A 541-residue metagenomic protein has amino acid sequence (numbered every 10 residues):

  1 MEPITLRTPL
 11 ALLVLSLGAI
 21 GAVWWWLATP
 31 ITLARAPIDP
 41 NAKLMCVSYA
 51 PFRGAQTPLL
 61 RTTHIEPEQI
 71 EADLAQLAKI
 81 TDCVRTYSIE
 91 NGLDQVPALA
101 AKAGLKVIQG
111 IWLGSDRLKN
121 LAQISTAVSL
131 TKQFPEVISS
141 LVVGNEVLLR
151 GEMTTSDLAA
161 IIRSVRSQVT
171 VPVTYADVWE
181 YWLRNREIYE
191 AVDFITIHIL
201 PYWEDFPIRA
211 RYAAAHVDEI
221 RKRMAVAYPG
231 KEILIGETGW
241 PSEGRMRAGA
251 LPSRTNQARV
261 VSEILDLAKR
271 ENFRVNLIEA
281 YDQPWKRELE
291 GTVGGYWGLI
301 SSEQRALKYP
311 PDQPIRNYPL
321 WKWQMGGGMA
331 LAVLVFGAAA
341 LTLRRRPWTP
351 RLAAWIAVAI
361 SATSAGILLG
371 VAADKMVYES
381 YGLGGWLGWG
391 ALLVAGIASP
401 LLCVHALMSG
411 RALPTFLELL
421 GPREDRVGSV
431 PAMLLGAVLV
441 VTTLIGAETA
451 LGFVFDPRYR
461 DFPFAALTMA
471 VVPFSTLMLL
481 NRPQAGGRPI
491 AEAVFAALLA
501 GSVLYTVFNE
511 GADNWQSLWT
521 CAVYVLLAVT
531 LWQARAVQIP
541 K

Functional and structural regions predicted by a protein language model:
S48-A122: N-terminal carbohydrate-binding/catalytic regions of secreted carbohydrate-active enzymes
L60, Q95-V171: Substrate-binding cleft of extracellular glycoside hydrolase catalytic domains
A101-A103, Q109, S139, D177-H216 (+2 more regions): Aromatic- and acid-rich polysaccharide-binding/catalytic face of secreted or lumenal carbohydrate-active enzymes
I111, V165-L183, G230-G236, F273-P284: Aromatic-lined carbohydrate-recognition surfaces of secreted/lumenal glycan-active proteins
L148-T170, E187-A227, R245-R247: Substrate-binding surface in catalytic domains of secreted glycosidases
W203-G244, D456-F464, N481-A485: Glycoside hydrolase catalytic-domain groove-lining segments
L251-P311: Substrate-binding cleft of secreted/luminal carbohydrate-active enzymes
R345-K541: Alpha-helical transmembrane segments of integral membrane proteins
